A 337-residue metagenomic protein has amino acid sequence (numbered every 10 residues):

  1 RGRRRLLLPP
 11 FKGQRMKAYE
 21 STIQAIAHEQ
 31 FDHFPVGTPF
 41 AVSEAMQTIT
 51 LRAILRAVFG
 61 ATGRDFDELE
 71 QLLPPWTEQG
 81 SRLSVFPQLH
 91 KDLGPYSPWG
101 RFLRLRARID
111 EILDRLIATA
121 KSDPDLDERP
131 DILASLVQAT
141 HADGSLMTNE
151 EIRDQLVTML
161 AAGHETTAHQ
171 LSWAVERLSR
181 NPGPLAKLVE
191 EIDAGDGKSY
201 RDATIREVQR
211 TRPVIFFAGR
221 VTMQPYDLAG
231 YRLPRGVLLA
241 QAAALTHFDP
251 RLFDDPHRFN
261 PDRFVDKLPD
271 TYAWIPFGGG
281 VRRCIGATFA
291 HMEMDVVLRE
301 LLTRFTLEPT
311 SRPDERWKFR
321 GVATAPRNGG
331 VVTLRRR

Functional and structural regions predicted by a protein language model:
G2, R15-H169: Cytochrome P450 heme-thiolate monooxygenase catalytic core
A27, Q71-P74, A194-G195, R283 (+1 more regions): Cytochrome P450 proximal C-terminal region
T50, H164-E191, A287-F305: Cytochrome P450 catalytic-core helices
P98-F102, I112, E207-R210, F217 (+1 more regions): C-terminal domain-closing interface element
G195-A229, P250: Conserved cytochrome P450 K-helix E-x-x-R motif and the immediately C-terminal K′/meander segment
P225, Q241-K267: Conserved cytochrome P450 K-helix/beta-meander segment immediately N-terminal to the heme-binding cysteine loop
